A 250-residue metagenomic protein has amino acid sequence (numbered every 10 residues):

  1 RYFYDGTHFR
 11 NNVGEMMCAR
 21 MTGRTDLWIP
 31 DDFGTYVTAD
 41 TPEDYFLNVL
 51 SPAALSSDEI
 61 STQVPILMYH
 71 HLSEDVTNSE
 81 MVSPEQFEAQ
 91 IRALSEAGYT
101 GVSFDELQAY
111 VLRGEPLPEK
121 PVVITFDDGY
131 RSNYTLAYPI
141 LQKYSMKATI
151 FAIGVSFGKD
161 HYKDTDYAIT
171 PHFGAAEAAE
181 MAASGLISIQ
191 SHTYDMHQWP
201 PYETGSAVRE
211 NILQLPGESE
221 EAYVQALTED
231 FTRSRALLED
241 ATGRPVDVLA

Functional and structural regions predicted by a protein language model:
R1, F104-Q108, T193-D195: Acidic carboxylate-rich catalytic motifs and surrounding loops in phosphoryl-/glycosyl-chemistry enzymes
R1-A54: Extracellular glycan-modifying ectodomains
T7-N12, M81-E88, R131, H172 (+1 more regions): Soluble non-cytosolic domains of exported or imported proteins
E15, A19, E85-R92, E96 (+7 more regions): Solvent-exposed, polar/charged alpha-helical surfaces in well-ordered, non-transmembrane soluble domains, broadly
A53-V122: N-terminal pre-catalytic segment of deacetylase/amide-hydrolase enzymes
T62, L67-T77, K120-V122, Q142-A250: Metal-dependent polysaccharide deacetylase catalytic core of the NodB/CE4 family, i.e., the active-site-bearing domain
E106-L107, E119, V123-R131, L136-A137 (+2 more regions): Substrate-binding cleft of extracellular glycoside hydrolase catalytic domains
